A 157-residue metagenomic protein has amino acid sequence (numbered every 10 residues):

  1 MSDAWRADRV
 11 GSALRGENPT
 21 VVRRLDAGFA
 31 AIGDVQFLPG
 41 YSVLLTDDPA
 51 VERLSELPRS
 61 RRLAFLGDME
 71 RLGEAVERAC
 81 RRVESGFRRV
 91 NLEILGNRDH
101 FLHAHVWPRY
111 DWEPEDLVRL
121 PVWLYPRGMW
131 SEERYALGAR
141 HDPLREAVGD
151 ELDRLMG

Functional and structural regions predicted by a protein language model:
M1-G157: HIT superfamily nucleotide-processing domains
